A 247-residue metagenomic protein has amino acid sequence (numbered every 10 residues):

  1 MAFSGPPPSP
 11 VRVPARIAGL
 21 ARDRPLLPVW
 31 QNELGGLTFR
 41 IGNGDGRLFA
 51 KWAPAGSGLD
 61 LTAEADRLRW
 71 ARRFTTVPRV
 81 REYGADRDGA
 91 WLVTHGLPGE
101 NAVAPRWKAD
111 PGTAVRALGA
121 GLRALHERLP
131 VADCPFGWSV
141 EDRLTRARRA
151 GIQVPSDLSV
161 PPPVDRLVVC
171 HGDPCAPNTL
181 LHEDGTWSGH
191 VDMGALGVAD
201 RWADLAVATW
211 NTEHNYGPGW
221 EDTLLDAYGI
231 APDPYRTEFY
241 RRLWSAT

Functional and structural regions predicted by a protein language model:
M1-L27: Juxta-kinase regulatory segment immediately upstream of eukaryotic protein kinase catalytic domains
S9-A18, P98, P105-G172, H182 (+1 more regions): An alpha-helical support segment within catalytic cores of ATP-dependent transferases
L26, G35, Y235-A246: Membrane-proximal envelope and lipid/glycan-remodeling enzymes
Q31-N43, F49-A50, C134, S156-L205: Active-site acidic catalytic loop and adjacent metal/ATP-binding pocket of ATP-dependent phosphoryl transfer enzymes
L34-G36, R47-L92, V103-L125: A conserved alpha-helical element in kinase catalytic cores
S57-G58, R166-V169, H182-E238: Active-site Asp-x-Gly
G84, L97-P98: Residues forming the ATP-binding cleft of Hanks-type serine/threonine protein kinase domains
